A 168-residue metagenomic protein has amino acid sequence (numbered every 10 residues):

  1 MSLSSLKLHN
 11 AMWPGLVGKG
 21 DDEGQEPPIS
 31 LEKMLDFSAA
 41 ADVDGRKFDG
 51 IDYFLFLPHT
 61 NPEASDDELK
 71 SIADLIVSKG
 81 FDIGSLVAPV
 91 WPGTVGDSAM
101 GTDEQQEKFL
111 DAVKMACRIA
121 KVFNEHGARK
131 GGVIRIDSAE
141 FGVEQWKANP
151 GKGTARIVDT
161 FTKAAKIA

Functional and structural regions predicted by a protein language model:
M1-K130, G151-A155, D159-I167: N-terminal pre-domain/capping segments
D97, I136-P150: Active-site-proximal beta-alpha loop/turn segments in soluble metabolic enzymes
G132-I134: Generic beta-strand structural signal
